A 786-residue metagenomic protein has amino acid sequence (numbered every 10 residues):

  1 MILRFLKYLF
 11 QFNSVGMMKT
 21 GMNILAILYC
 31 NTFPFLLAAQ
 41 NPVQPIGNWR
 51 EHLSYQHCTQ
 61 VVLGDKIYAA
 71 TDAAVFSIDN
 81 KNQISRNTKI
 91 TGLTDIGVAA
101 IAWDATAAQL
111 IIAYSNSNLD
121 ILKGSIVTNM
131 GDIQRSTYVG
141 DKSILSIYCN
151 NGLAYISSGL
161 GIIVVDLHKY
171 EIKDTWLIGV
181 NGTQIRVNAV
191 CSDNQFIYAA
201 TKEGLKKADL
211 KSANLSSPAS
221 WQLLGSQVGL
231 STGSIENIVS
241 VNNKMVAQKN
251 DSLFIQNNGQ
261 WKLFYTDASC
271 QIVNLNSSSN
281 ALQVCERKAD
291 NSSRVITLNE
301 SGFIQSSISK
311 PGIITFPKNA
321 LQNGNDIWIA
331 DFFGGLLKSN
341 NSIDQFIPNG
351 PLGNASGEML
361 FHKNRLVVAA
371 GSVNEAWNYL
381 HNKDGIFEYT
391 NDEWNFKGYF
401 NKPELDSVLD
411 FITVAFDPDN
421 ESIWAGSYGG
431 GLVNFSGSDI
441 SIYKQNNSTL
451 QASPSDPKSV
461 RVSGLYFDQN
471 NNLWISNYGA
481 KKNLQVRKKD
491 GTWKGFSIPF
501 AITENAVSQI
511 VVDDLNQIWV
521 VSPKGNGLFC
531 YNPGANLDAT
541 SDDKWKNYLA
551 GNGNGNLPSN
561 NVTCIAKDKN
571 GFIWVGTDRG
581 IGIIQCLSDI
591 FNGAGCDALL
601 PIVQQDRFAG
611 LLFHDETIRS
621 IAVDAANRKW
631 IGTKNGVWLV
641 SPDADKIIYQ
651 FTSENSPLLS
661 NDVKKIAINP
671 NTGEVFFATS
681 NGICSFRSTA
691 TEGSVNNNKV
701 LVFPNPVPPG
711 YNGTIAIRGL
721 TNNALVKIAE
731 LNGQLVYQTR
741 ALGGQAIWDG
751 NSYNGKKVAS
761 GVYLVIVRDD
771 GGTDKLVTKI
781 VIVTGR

Functional and structural regions predicted by a protein language model:
M1-I46: Bacterial Sec-dependent N-terminal signal peptides
A39-K699, L725, L735, I766: Carboxylate-rich, polar loop motifs that coordinate divalent cations or form catalytic acidic clusters
S117, E203, D384, V700 (+4 more regions): Extracytoplasmic/periplasmic beta-strand context in beta-sandwich domains, especially the cupredoxin/COX2 CuA-binding
D468, D513, G719-T721, A741 (+2 more regions): Surface-exposed coil/turn segments at beta-strand junctions on protein surfaces, enriched
V695-K727, Q745-W748: Glycine-centered coil/turn sites that cap beta-strands in beta-rich domains
L735-V758, D769-T773: Glycine-centered tight-turn motifs at strand-turn-strand junctions
L764-R786: C-terminal tail/sorting-segment detector
